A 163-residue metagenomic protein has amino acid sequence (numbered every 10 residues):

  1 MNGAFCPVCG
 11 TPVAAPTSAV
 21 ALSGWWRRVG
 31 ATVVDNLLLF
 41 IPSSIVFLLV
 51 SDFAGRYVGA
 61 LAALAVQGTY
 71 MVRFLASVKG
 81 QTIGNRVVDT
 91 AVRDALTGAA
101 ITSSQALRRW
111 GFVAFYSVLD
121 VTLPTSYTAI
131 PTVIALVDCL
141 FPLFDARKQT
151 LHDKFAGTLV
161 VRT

Functional and structural regions predicted by a protein language model:
N2-T163: Short, small/hydrophobic-residue-rich motifs at membrane-helix boundaries and re-entrant hairpins of integral membrane
